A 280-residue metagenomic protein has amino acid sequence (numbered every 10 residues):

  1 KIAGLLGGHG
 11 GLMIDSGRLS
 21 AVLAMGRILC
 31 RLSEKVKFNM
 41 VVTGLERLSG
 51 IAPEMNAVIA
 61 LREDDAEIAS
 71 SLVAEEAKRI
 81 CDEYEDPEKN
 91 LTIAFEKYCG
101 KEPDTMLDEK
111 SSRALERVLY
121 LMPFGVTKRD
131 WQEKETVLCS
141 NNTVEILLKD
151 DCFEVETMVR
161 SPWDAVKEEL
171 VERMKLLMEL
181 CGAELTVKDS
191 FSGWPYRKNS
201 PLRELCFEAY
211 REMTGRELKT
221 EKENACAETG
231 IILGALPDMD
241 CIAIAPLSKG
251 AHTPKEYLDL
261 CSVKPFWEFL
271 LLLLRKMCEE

Functional and structural regions predicted by a protein language model:
K1-R160: Midchain, well-structured core segments that form catalytic/ion-binding scaffolds
L6-G10, S192, S248-A251: A short, flexible beta-alpha/helix-coil linker loop
R18-E34, L61-A69, R113-Y120, K128-D130 (+4 more regions): His/Asp/Glu-rich mid-to-C-terminal helical/loop segments that flank catalytic regions of hydrolases
M40, F95-K97, L185-D189, T220-K222: A structural preference for short, hydrophobic beta-strand core positions in alpha/beta folds
L48-N56, E102-K110, P195-E208, I231-A235: Short glycine/threonine-rich loop-to-helix capping motif typified by GTGT followed within a few residues by an Asp-Pro
W131, L138-E154, M158, F207-A209 (+1 more regions): Zn-dependent metallopeptidase/amidohydrolase metal-coordination segment
D151, E156-G182: C-terminal, non-catalytic macromolecule-binding modules
E179-M213: Generic long, charged, amphipathic alpha-helical segments
